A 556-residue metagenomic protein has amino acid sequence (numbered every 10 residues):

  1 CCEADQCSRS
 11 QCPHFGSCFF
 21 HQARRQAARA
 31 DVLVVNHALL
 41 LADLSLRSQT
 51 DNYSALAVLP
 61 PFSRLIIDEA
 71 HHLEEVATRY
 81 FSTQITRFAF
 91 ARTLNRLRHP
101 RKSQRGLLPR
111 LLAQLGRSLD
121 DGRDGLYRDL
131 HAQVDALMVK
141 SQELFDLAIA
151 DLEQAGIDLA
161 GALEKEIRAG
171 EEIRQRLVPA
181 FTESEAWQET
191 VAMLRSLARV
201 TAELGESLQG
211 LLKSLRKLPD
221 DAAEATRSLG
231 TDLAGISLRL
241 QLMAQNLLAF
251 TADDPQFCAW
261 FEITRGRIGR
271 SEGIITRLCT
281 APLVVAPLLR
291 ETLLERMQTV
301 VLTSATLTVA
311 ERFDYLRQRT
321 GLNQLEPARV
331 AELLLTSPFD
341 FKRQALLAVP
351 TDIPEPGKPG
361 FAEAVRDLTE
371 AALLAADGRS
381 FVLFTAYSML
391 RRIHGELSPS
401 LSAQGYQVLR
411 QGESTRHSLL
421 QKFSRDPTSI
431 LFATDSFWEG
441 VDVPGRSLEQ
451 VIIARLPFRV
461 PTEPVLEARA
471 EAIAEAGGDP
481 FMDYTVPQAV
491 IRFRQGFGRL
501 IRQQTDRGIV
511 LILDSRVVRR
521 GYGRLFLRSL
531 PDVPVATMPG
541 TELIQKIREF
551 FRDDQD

Functional and structural regions predicted by a protein language model:
C1-D556: ASCE RecA-like P-loop NTPase motor cores that couple ATP hydrolysis to mechanical translocation on nucleic acids
